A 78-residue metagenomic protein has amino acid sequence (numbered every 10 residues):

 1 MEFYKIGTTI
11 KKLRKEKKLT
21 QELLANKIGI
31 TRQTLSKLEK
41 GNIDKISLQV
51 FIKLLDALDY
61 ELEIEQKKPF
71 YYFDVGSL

Functional and structural regions predicted by a protein language model:
M1-K5: A detector for short, charged/polar N-terminal pre-domain segments
T9-L23: Short basic helix-loop element that most often maps to the first helix and adjoining turn of HTH DNA-binding modules
I10, L24-A25, L35-L38: Conserved hydrophobic/aromatic packing and binding residues within compact polymer-binding modules
K15, N26, D56: Alpha-helical residues within the helix-turn-helix
L19-Q33: Short alpha-helical DNA-recognition segment
G29-I43: Recognition helix of helix-turn-helix/homeodomain-like DNA-binding domains that insert into the DNA major groove
L48-E63: DNA major-groove recognition helix of helix-turn-helix/homeodomain DNA-binding modules
E63-L78: Short, charged recognition helix plus adjacent turn of helix-turn-helix-like nucleic-acid-binding domains
